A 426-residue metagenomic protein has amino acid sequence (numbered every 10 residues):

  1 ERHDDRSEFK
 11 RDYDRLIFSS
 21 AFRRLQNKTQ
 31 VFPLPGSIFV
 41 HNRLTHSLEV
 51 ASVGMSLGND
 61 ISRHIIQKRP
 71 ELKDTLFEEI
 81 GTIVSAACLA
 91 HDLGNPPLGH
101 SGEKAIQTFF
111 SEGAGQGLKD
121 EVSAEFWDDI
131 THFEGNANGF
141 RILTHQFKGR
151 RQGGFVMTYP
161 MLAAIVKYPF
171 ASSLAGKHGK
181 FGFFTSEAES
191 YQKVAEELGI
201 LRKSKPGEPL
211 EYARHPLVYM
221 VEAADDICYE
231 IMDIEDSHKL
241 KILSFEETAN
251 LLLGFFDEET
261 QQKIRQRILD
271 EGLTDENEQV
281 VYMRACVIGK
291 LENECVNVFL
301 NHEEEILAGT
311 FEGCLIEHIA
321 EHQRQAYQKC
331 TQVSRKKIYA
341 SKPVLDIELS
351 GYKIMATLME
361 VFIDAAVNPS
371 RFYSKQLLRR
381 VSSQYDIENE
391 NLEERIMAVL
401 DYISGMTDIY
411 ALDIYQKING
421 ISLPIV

Functional and structural regions predicted by a protein language model:
E1-D5, I17-K28, S37, L48 (+4 more regions): Sequence-structural signature of the catalytic-core scaffold of metal-dependent phosphohydrolases that act on
R11-R23, I319-Q325: Acidic, low-complexity proline/glycine-rich segments
P33-N42, A87-A90, A124-E125, P209-L210 (+4 more regions): Glycine- and acidic
H46, L98, G102, G135 (+7 more regions): Hydrophobic (often cysteine-bearing) scaffold residues that line and stabilize catalytic clefts of nucleotide/cofactor
C228, M232, D236, E292-E304 (+6 more regions): Hydrophobic alpha-helix feature that most strongly marks membrane-spanning transmembrane helices and their immediate
L300-S382: Substrate-recognition/cap regions that form aromatic- and gly/pro-loop-enriched pockets for small-molecule ligands
K375-L423: C-terminal amphipathic alpha-helical interaction region
